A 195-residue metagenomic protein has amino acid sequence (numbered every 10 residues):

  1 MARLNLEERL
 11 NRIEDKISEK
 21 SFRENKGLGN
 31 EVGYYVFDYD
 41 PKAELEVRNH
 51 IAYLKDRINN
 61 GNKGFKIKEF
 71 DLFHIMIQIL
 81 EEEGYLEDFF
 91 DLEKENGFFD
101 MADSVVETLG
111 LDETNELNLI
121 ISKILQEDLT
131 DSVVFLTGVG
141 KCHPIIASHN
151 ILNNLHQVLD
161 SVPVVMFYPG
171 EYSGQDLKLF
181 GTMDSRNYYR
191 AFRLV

Functional and structural regions predicted by a protein language model:
R3-N62, I67: Glycine-rich P-loop/Walker A and Walker A-like loops and their local beta1-loop-alpha1 context in P-loop NTPases
V32-V36, V133, P163-V165: Residue-level preference for the first positions of well-ordered beta-strands
P41-E46, I75-I77, E107-T114, G140-P144 (+1 more regions): Short acidic, S/G/P-rich loop/turn micro-motifs used as interaction or catalytic elements
L45-I51, Q78-E83, P144-N150, Q175-L179: A short acidic (Asp/Glu
I67-T114: Long, charge-dense
L111-L129: Phosphate-binding/switch loop-helix module in NTP-utilizing enzymes
L129-I145: Conserved P-loop NTPase "ATPase switch" module shared by AAA+ and STAND
I146-V195: Glycine-rich, aromatic-bearing surface loops/beta-hairpins
